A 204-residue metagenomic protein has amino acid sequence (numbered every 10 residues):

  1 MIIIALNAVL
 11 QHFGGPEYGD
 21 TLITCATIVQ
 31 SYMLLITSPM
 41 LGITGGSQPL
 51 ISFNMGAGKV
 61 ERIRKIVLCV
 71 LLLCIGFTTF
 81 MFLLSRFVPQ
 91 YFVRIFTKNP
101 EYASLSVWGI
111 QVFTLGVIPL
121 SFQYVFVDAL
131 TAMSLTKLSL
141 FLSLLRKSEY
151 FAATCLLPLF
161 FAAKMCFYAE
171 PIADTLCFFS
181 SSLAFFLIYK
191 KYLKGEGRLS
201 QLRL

Functional and structural regions predicted by a protein language model:
M1-I2, S47, V88, S148: Hydrophobic/aromatic residues within well-ordered alpha-helical segments
M1-I28, F53, Y91-P100, F160: Helix-terminus/linker motif at the lipid-water interface of multi-pass membrane proteins
I2, M81, L120-Q123, E149 (+1 more regions): Membrane-embedded alpha-helical transmembrane segments of multi-pass integral membrane proteins
N7-A8, I23-L83, F87-P89, L120-L142: Small-residue-rich hydrophobic transmembrane alpha-helices
Q30-M33, F77, L145-E149, A173-C177: Transmembrane alpha-helical core residues of multi-pass small-molecule transporters, especially secondary transporters
L41, F96, P100, G109-V112 (+4 more regions): Short, well-ordered coil↔helix boundary/capping segments
I51-G116, L156-L204: Short alpha-helical transmembrane segments in multi-pass integral membrane proteins
F126-Y150, C155-F161, Y168: C-terminal structured "cap/appendage" subdomains that terminate the fold
